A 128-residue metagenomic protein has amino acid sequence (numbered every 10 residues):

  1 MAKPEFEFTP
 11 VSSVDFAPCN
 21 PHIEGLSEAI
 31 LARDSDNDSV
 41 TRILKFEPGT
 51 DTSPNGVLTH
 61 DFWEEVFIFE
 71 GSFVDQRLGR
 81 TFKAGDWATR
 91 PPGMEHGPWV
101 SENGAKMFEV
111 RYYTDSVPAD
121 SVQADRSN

Functional and structural regions predicted by a protein language model:
M1-V40, Q123-N128: A short, N-terminal "cap"/entry segment at the start of jelly-roll beta-barrel domains of the cupin/DSBH fold
A29-H60, G79, P91-E95: Conserved short histidine dyad/triad with adjacent acidic residue
L44-F46, F67-F73, M107-V110: Short, well-ordered beta-strand segments in beta-rich or mixed alpha/beta enzyme and ligand-binding folds
G56-Q76: Glycine- and acidic-residue-biased ligand/ion/polar-headgroup-sensing regions
P92-V117: Ligand-binding loop in jelly-roll beta-barrel domains
